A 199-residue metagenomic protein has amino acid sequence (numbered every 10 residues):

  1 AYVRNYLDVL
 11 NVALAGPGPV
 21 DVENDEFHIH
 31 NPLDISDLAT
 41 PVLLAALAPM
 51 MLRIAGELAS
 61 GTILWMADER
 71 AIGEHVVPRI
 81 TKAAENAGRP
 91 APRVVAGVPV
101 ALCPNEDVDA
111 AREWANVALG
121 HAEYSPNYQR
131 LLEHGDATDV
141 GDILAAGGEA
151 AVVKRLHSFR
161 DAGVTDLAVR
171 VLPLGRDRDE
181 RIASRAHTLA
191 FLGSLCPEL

Functional and structural regions predicted by a protein language model:
A1-L199: Active-site-adjacent structural elements that line small-molecule/cofactor binding pockets in enzymes
